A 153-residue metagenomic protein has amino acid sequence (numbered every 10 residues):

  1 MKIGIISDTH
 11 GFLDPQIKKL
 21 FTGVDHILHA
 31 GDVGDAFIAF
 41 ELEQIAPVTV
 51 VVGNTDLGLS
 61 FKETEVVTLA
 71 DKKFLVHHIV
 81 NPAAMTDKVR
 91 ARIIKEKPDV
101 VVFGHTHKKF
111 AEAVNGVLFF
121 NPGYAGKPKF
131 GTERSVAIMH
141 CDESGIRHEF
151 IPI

Functional and structural regions predicted by a protein language model:
K2, T68-A70, E96-K97, N121-I153: Binuclear metal-dependent phosphoesterase catalytic core
K2-L69: Core catalytic region of metal-dependent phosphoesterases/phosphodiesterases, especially metallo-beta-lactamase-like
G11-P15, V33-I38, T55-S60, P82-D87 (+2 more regions): Active-site environment of divalent metal-dependent phosphoester hydrolases
H26, K72-F74, V100: Structural motif
T49, E63-H78, A84-E96: Glycine/small-residue-rich loop that forms an oxyanion/phosphate-binding "nest" at active or ligand-binding sites
D71, G116-V117: Residue-level detection of beta-strand-connecting loop/turn positions
V100, T106-N115, G145-I153: A short C-terminal boundary segment appended to hydrolase-like catalytic domains
